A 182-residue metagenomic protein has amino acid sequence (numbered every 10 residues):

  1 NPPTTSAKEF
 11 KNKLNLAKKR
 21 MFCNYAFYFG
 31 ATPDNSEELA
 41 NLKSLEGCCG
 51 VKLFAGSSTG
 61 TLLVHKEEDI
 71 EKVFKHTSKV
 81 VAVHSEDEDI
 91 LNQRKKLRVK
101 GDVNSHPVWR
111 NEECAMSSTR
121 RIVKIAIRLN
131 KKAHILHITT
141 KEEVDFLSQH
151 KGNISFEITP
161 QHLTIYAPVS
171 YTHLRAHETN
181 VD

Functional and structural regions predicted by a protein language model:
N1, A55-E142: Divalent metal-binding pocket/active-site signature
N1-D89: Divalent-metal coordination cores built from histidine and acidic residues
K13, I70-V73, I122, L147 (+1 more regions): Aromatic/hydrophobic pocket-lining residues that form π-stacking "cages" and hydrophobic walls in ligand
A17-C23, R128-L129, K151-N153: Short helix-capping segments at alpha-helix termini
A26, A82, H134, S155-E157: Structural detector of well-ordered beta-strand residues that form the stable sheet scaffold of enzyme domains
G60-V64, T164-S170: Short, charged, surface-exposed secondary-structure boundary motifs
T139, D145-H150, I154-A167: Hard-cation-handling environments
H173-D182: Single conserved hydrophobic/aromatic residue that forms the stacking wall/gate of nucleotide- or nucleobase-binding
